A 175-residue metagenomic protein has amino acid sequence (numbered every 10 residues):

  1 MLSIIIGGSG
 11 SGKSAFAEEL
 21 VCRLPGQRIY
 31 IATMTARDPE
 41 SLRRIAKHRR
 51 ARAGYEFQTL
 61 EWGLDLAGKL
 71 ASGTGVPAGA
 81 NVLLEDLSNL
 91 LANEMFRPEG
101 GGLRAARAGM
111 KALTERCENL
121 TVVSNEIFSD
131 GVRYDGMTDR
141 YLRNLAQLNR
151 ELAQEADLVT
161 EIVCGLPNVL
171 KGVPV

Functional and structural regions predicted by a protein language model:
L2-T74: Conserved P-loop
S3-I5, R28, P77-N89, L120-V122: Generic beta-sheet signal
G10, T35, S88, I127-F128: Short, glycine/serine-rich, charged loops/turns that create anion-binding and catalytic segments at active sites
A17, H48, L83, N125 (+1 more regions): Residue-level signal for inorganic ion chemistry
P25, R52-G54, P77, E115-C117 (+1 more regions): Short, well-ordered coil/turn elements that cap or connect secondary structure elements
Q27, R50-G54, L83, R104-A106 (+1 more regions): Short, surface-exposed linear patches
Y55-A105: Helix-adjacent hinge/juxtasegments
L64, N89-V175: Replace "adjacent to P-loop NTPase cores in ATP/GTP-dependent enzymes" with "adjacent to NTP-binding cores
